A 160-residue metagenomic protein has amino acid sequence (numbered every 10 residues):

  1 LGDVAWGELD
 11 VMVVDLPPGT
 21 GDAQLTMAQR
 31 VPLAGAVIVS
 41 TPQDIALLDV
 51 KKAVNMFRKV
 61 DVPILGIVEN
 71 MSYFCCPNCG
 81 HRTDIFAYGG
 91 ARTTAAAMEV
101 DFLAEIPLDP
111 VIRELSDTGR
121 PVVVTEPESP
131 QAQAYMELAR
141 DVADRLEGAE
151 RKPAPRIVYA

Functional and structural regions predicted by a protein language model:
L1-V13, P18-T26, A134-R156: Flexible phosphate-sensing "switch/lid" loops adjacent to ATP/NTP-binding sites across phosphate-transfer
D3-W6, D10-V11, P17-T118: Conserved catalytic-core segment of NTP-binding enzymes
D49, A87, Q131-A134, L138: Hydrophobic alpha-helical membrane-association signature
V62, P127-E128, L146-G148: Short, intrinsically disordered/low-complexity patches at protein termini and at juxtamembrane boundaries
M71-C75, K152-A160: Glycine/charge-rich, flexible interdomain linkers and switch-proximal surface loops that mediate coupling
T118-Q133: C-terminal boundary of histidine-terminating zinc-finger modules
